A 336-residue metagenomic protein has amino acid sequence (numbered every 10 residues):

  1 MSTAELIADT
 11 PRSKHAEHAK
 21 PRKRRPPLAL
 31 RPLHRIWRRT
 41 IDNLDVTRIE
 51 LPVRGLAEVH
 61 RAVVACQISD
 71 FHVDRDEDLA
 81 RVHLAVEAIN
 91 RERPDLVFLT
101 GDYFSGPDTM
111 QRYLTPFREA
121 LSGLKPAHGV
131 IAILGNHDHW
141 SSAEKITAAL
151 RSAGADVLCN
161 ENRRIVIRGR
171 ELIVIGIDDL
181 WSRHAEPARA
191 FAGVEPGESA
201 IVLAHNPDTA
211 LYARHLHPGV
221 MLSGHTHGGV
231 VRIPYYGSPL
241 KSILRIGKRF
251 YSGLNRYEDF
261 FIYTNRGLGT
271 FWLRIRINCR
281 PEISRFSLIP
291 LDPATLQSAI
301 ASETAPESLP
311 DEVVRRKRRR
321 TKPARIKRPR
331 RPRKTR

Functional and structural regions predicted by a protein language model:
M1-A65, R75, R315-K322, R336: Acidic, histidine-bearing metal-coordination/catalytic regions of metal-dependent phosphoesterases
I36-T40, I68-V82, F104-Y113, D138-S142 (+3 more regions): Acidic/histidine-rich helix-loop elements that form or flank divalent-metal/phosphate-binding sites at the catalytic
L44, V53-C66, A155-D156, R163-I175 (+3 more regions): Beta-strand-turn-beta hairpins that frame and shape the catalytic cleft of phosphate-ester-processing enzymes
C66-S69, L96-D102, G129-N136, L158-E161 (+4 more regions): Active-site neighborhood of phospho(di)ester-bond hydrolases with catalytic His/Asp-centered motifs
V73-D76, S105-D108, L134-T147, N160-I167 (+5 more regions): Active-site environment of divalent metal-dependent phosphoester hydrolases
E77-V166: Core catalytic region of metal-dependent phosphoesterases/phosphodiesterases, especially metallo-beta-lactamase-like
A148-A155, C159-E161, I167-Y212, L216 (+1 more regions): Binuclear metal-dependent hydrolase catalytic cores centered on His/Asp/Glu-rich metal-binding motifs
S152, P207-S287, D292-L296: Conserved beta-sheet core of the metallophosphoesterase superfamily
